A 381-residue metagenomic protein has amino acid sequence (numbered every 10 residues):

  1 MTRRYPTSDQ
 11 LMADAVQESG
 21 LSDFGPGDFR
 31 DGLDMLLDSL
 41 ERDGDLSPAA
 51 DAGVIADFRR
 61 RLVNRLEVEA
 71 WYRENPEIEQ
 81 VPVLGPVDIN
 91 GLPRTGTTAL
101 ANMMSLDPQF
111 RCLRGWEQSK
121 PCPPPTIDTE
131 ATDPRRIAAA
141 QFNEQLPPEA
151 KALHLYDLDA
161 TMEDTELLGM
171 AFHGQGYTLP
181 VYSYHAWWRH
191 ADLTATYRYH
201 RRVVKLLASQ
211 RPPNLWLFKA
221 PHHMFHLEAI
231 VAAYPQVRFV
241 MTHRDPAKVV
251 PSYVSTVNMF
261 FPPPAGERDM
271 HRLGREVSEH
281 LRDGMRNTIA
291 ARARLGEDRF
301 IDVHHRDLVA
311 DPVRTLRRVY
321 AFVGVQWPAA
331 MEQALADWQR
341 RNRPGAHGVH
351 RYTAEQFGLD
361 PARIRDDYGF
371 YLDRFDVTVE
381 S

Functional and structural regions predicted by a protein language model:
M1-A70, Y182-A186, A191-Y197, L207-R211 (+2 more regions): PAPS-dependent sulfotransferases, especially Golgi type II membrane carbohydrate sulfotransferases
A70-Q80: Pre-Walker A adenine-sensing motif
L84-V87: Pre-Walker A (Motif I) flank of P-loop NTPase domains
I89-D107: Glycine-rich phosphate-binding P-loop
L106-W116: Post-Walker A helix-loop "phosphate-sensing" segment adjacent to the P-loop in P-loop NTPases
S119-W216: PAPS-dependent sulfation machinery
T194, R198, R202-N214, F218-K219 (+3 more regions): Long, K/E/R/D-enriched contiguous segments that form extended
K219, I230-S255, V319: Conserved phosphate-donor/acceptor-positioning beta-strand/loop module used by diverse small-molecule
